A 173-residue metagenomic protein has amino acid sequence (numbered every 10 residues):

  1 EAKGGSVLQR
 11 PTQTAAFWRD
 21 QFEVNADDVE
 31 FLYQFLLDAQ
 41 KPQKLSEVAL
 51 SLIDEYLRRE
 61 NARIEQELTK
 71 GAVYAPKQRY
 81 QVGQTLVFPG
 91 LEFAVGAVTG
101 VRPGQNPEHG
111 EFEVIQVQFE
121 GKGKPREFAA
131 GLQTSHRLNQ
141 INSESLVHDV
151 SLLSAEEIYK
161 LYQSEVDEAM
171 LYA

Functional and structural regions predicted by a protein language model:
K3-G5, Q9-F22, E30-L86, L146-E157: Mixed-charge, Lys/Arg-rich low-complexity intrinsically disordered regions
G4-A26, G121-L171: Intrinsically disordered, low-complexity, charged/polar segments
F31-A39, T99-Q133: Basic/aromatic-rich interaction segments and small domains that mediate binding to polyanionic partners
R58-I64, E111, G121, N142: Short alpha-helical interface elements
Q78-Y80, G90-E92, E108-E111: Intrinsically disordered, low-complexity regulatory regions enriched in Ser/Pro/Gly/Thr and acidic residues
T85-A97: Short coil-to-beta-strand transition motifs
